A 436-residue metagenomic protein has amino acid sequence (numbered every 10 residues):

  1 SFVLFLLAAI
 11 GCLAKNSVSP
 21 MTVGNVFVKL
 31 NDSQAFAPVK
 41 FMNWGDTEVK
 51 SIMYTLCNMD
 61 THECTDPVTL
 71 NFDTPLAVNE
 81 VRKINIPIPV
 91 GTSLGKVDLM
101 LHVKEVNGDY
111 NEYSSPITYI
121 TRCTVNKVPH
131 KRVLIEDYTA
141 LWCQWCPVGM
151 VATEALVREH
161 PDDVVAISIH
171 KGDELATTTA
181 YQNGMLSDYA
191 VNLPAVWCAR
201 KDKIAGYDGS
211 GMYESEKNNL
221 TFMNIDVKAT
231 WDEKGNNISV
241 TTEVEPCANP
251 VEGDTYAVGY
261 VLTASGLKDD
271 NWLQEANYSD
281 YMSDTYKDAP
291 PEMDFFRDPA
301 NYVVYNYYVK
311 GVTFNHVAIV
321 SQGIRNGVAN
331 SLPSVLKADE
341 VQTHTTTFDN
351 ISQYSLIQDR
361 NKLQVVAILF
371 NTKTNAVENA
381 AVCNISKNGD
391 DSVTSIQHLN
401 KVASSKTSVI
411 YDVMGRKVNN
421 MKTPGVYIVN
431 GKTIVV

Functional and structural regions predicted by a protein language model:
S1-S19, I396: Bacterial Sec-dependent N-terminal signal peptides
N16-V23, R122-V133, N384-M414: Residue-level detector of functionally pivotal "anchor" positions at catalytic/ligand-binding pockets or at interdomain
F27, T69-N71, P75-L76, D162-S392: Short, conserved sequence motifs used for protein processing/export or organelle targeting and for catalysis
M59-T92: Intrinsically disordered, low-complexity Pro/Gly/Ser/Thr-rich segments with frequent PxxP/GP/PP motifs and embedded
T92-K127, Q364-E378: Terminal connector regions
V125-V164: Local sequence-structure signature of Cys/Sec-based thiol-disulfide redox active-site neighborhoods
C143, V196, V393-L399, G415 (+1 more regions): Terminal processing/anchoring signals of secreted or surface-associated proteins and related intramolecular
V426-V436: C-terminal tail/sorting-segment detector
